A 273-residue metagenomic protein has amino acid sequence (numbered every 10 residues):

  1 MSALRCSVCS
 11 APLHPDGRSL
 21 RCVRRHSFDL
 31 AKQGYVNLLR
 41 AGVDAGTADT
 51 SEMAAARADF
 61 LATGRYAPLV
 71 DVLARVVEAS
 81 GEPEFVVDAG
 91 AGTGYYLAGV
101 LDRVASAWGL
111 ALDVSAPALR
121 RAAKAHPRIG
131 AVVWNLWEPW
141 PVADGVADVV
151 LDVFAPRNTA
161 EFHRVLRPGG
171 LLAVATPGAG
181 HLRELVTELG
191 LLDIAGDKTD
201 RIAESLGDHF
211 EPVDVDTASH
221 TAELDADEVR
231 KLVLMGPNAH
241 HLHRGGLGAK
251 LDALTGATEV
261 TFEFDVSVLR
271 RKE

Functional and structural regions predicted by a protein language model:
M1-T47: N-terminal auxiliary segments of SAM/dcSAM-dependent transferases
G46-V72: Class I SAM-dependent methyltransferase Rossmann-like catalytic core, especially the SAM/SAH-binding loop
F85-V87, G92-P139: Class I SAM-dependent methyltransferase SAM/SAH-binding core
E138-V149: A short acidic, Gly/Pro-enriched loop at the edge of an enzyme's catalytic core that lines a small-molecule cofactor
A147-E161, T176: A short SAM/SAH-binding and catalytic strip from SAM-dependent methyltransferases
T159-L171: A short glycine-rich, Lys/Arg-flanked "PGG" loop and its adjoining helix->strand segment in the class I
L171-R201: Conserved class I S-adenosyl-L-methionine
D216-E273: Conserved Class I S-adenosyl-L-methionine
